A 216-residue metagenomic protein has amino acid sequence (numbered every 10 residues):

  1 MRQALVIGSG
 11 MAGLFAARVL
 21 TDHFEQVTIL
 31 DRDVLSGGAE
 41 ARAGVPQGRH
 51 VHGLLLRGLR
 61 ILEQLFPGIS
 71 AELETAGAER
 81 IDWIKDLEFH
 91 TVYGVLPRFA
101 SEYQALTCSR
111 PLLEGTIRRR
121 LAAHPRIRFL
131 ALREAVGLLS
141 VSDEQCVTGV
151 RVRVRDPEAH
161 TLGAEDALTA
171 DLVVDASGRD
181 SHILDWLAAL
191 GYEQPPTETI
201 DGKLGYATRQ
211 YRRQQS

Functional and structural regions predicted by a protein language model:
R2-V34: N-terminal Rossmann-like FAD-binding beta1-loop-alpha1 element of flavoenzymes
R18, D22, R119, D185-A189: Short, well-ordered alpha-helices that flank and scaffold nucleotide-derived cofactor binding pockets
V19, H23, G38-F89: N-terminal FAD cofactor-binding segment of flavoenzymes
V51, L62, L113-R128: N-terminal Rossmann-like dinucleotide/flavin-binding domain of flavoprotein oxidoreductases that bind FAD/FMN
G53-L54, A100-R119, A176, H182 (+1 more regions): Short beta-strand to alpha-helix junction loop
E72-L112, A122, S140-E144: Flavin (FAD/FMN) cofactor-binding and adjacent substrate-gating region of FAD-dependent oxidoreductase domains
A123-S216: Predominantly flavin-linked oxidoreductase catalytic cores and closely associated redox partners
